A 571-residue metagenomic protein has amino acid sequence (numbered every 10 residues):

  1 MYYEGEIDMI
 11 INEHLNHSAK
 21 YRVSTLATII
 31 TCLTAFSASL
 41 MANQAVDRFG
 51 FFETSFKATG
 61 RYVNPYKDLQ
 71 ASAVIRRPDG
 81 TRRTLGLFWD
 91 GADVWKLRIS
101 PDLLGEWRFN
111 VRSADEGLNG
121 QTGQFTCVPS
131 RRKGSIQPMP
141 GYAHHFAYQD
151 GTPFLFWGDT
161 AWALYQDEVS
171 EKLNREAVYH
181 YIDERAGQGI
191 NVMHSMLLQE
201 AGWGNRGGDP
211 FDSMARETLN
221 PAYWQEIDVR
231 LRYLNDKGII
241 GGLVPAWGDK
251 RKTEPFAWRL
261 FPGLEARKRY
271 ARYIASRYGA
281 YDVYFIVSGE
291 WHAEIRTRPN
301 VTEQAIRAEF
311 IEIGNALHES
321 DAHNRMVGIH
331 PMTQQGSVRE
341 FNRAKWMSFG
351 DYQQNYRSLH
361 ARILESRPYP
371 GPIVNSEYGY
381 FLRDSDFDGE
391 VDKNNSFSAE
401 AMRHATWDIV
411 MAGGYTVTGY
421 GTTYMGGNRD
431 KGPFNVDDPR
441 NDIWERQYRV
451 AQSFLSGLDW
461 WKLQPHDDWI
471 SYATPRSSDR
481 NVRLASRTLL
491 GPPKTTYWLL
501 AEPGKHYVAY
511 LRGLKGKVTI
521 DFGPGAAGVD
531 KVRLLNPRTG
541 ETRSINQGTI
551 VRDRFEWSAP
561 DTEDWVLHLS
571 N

Functional and structural regions predicted by a protein language model:
M1-Y21: N-terminal secretory signal peptides that target proteins for export/translocation
T25-S37: Bacterial N-terminal signal peptides
N43-D47, R61, A71, R383 (+2 more regions): Aromatic- and carboxylate-lined catalytic core of secreted/periplasmic carbohydrate-active enzymes
N43-D79, L85, Q124-P129, G491 (+1 more regions): Non-catalytic, glycine-rich low-complexity segments
Q70, E116, S130-H360, Y369: Active-site mouth of glycoside hydrolases
V74, T81-A143: Extended acidic/polar, glycine-enriched regions that form or flank non-catalytic beta-rich accessory modules
K96-S100, T519-D521, R552-A559: Exposed aromatic-hydrophobic patches
A344-R429: Catalytic-core region of carbohydrate-active enzymes that cleave or remodel glycosidic bonds
